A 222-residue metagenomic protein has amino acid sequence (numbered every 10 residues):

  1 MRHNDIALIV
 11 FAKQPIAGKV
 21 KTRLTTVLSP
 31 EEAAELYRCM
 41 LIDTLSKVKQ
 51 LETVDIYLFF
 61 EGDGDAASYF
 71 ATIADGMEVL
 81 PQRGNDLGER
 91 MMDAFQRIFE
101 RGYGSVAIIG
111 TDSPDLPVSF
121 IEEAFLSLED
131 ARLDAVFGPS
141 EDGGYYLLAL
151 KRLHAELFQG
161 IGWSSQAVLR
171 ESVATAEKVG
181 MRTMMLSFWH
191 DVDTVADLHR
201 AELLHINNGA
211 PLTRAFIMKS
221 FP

Functional and structural regions predicted by a protein language model:
M1-R23: N-terminal nucleotide-binding beta1-loop-alpha1 segment
Y37-T53: A short, N-terminal amphipathic alpha-helix
T53-G62: Short beta-strand/loop segment that forms part of the nucleotide-sugar
S68-S105, S165-V168: Short phosphate-binding loop-to-helix
A107-I109: Short aromatic-hydrophobic micro-motifs that form the base-stacking/packing surface for donor nucleotide recognition
L116-D142: Conserved donor-nucleotide/metal-binding helix-loop-beta segment in metal-dependent transferases, i.e., the alpha-helix
H154-V173: Short, glycine-/small-residue-rich phosphate/pyrophosphate-handling segment
E171-P222: Conserved alpha/beta core of the MobA/IspD/sugar-nucleotide pyrophosphorylase nucleotidyltransferase superfamily
